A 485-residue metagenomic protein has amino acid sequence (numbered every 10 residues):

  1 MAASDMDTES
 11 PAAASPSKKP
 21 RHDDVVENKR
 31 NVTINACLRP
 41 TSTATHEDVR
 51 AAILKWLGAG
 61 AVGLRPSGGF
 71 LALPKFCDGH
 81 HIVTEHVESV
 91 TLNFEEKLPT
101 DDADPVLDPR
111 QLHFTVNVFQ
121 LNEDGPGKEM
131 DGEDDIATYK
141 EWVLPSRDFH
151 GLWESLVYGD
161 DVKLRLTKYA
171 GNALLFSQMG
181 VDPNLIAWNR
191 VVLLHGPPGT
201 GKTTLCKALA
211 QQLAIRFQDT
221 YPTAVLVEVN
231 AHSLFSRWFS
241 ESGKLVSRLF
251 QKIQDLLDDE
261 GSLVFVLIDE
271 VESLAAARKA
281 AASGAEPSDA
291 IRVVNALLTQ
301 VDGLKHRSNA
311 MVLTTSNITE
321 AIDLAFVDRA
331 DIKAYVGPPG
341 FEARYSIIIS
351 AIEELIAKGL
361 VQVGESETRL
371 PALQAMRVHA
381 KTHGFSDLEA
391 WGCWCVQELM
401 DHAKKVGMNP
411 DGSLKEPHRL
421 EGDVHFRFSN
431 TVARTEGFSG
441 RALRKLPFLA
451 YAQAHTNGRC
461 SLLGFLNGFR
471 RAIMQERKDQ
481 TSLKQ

Functional and structural regions predicted by a protein language model:
A2-V32, R39-G132, V143-D148, F341-Q485: C-terminal alpha-helical "lid" subdomain
R30-V32, F149-E154, R190, I332: Short amphipathic alpha-helical segments
A137, R248, E416-H418: Short, motif-level signal for alpha-helix interfacial/capping segments enriched in acidic residues and aromatics/proline
A137-Y169: Charged, amphipathic alpha-helical linker segments immediately N-terminal to NTP-binding catalytic cores
G151-W153, V181, A433: A structural connector/turn signal
L152-S155, E260, R427, S461: Short, solvent-exposed coil/turn linker segments
V157-A380: Walker A/P-loop NTP-binding motif of AAA+ ATPase domains
